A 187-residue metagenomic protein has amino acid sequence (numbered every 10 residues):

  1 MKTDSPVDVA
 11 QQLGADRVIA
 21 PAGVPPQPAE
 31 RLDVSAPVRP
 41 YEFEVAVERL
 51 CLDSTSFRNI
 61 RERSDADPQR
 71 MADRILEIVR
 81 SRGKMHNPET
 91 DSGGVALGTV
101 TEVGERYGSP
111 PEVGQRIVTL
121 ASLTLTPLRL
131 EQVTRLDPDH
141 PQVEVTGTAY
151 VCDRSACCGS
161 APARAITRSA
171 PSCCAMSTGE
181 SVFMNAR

Functional and structural regions predicted by a protein language model:
M1-A29: N-terminal intrinsically disordered, low-complexity, charge/repeat-rich segments that act as generic
A10-L13, R58, S122: Exposed beta-strand/loop interface patches that mediate assembly or binding
G23-D33, P37-N59: Intrinsically disordered, low-complexity, positively charged segments
A29, R49, R82, P88 (+2 more regions): Generic secondary-structure boundary/loop-capping signal
A36-C51, D65-L123: Glycine-rich beta-strand-centered segment in the early N-terminal region that forms part of a ligand/cofactor-binding
T55-S56, S109, P127-L128: Short helix/loop capping segments that flank catalytic or ligand/cofactor-binding pockets
F57-I60, L130-Q132: Short aromatic-enriched loop/helix-cap "lid" or pocket-rim segments at secondary-structure transitions that line
R106, T119-R187: NAD(P)H dinucleotide-binding glycine-rich loop of Rossmann-like/cofactor-binding domains, especially the beta1-alpha1
